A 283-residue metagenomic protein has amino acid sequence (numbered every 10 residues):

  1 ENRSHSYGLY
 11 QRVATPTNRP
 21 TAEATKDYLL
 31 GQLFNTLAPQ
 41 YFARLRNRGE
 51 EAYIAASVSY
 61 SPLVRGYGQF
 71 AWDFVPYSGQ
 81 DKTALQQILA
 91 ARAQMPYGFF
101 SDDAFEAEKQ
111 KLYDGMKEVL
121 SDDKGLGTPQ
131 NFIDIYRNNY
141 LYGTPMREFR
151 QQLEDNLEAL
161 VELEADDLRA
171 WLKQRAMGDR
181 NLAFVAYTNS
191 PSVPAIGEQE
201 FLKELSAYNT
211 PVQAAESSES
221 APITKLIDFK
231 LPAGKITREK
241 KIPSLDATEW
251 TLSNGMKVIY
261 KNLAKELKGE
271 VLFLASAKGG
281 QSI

Functional and structural regions predicted by a protein language model:
E1-A24, Y28, N35-Q40, E106-Q110 (+2 more regions): Proteolytic maturation boundary segments
T15, A22-Y28, A43, Y60-S61 (+2 more regions): Feature marking long nucleic-acid-engaging regions of large polymerase/nuclease enzymes
F34, A38-F42, L89-P96: Short amphipathic alpha-helical signal-transduction/dimerization elements
N35-V75, I135: A structural supersecondary motif
S61-D123, P145, E158, E162 (+1 more regions): M16/insulysin-pitrilysin zinc metalloprotease superfamily fold
G127-T128, Y136: Long, charge-rich alpha-helical interaction segments
